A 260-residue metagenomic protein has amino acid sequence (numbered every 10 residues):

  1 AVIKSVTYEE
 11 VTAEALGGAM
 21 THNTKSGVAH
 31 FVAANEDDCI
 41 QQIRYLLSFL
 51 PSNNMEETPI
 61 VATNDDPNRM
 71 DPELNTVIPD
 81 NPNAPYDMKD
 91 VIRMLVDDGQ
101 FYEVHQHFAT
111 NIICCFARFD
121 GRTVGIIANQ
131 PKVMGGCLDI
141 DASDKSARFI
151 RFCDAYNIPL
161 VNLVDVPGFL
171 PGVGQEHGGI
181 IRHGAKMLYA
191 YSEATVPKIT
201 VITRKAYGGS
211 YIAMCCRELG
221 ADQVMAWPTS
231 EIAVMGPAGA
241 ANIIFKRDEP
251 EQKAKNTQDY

Functional and structural regions predicted by a protein language model:
A1-Y260: Ligand-binding clefts of soluble mixed alpha/beta catalytic domains
